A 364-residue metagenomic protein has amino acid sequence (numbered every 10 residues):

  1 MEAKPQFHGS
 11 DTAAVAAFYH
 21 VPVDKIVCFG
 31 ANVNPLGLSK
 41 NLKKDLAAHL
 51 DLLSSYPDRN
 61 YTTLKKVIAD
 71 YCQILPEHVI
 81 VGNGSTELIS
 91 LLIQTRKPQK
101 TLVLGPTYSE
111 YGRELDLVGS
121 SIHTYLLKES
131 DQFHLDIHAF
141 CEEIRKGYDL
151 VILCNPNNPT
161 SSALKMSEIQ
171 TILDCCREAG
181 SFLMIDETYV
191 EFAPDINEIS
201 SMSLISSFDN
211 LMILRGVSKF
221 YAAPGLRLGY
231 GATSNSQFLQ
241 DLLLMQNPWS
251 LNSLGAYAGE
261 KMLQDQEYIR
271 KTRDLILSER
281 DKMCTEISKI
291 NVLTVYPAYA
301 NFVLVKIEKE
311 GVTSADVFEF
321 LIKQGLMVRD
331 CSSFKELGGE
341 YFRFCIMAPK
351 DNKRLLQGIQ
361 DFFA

Functional and structural regions predicted by a protein language model:
M1-S55: N-terminal "arm"/small-domain region of PLP-dependent enzymes with the aminotransferase-like
L38-S39, N60, N210-Y296: PLP-dependent aminotransferase class I/II
P57, A69-L91: Short loop-beta-helix segment that forms the pyridoxal 5′-phosphate
Q94-L153: PLP-dependent aminotransferase-like
V118, E178-A179, F208, Q324: Helix C-cap/helix->beta junction micro-motif
D131-A193: Active-site phosphate-binding strand-loop segment of PLP-dependent enzymes
S167, K323-Q324, S333-A364: PLP-dependent enzyme catalytic core of the Aspartate aminotransferase-like
L277, I290-Q324: Conserved PLP-binding catalytic core of the aspartate aminotransferase-like
